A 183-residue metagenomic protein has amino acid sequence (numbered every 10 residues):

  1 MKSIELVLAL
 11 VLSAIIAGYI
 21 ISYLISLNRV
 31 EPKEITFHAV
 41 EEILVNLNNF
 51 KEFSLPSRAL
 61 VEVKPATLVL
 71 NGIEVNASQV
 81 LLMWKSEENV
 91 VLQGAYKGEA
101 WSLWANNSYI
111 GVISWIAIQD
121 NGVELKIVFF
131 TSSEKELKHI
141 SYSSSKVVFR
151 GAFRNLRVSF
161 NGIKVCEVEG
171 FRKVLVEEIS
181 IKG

Functional and structural regions predicted by a protein language model:
M1-N28: N-terminal single-pass transmembrane signal-anchor helix
K2-S3, E31-T36, P56, N76 (+3 more regions): Serine/threonine-rich low-complexity intrinsically disordered regions
V11-S13, R29, V40, F171-V174: Aromatic-residue detector
S13-Y19, K33, N49, E136: An almost-null, non-specific background feature that weakly reflects generic protein context rather than any particular
S22, E177-I181: N-terminal exported-region signature
S26-S57: Membrane-proximal N-terminal amphipathic helix
L55-N76: Short, structured protein-protein interaction patches enriched in aromatics and acidic/basic residues, typified by
N71-K173, K182: Intrinsically disordered, low-complexity regions enriched in Pro/Ser/Thr/Gly and acidic residues
